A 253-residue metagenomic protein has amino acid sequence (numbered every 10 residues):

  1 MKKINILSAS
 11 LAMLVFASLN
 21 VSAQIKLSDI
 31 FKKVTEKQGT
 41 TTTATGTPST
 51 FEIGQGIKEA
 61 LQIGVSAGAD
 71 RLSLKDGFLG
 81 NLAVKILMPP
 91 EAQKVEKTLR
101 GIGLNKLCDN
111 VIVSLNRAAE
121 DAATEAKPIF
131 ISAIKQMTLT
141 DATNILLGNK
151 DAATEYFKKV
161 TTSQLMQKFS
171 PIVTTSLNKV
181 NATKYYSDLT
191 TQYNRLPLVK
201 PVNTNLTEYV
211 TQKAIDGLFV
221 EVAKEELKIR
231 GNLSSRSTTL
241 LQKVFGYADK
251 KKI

Functional and structural regions predicted by a protein language model:
M1-A9: Bacterial N-terminal signal peptides that target proteins for export
A9-S18: Bacterial N-terminal signal peptides
L19-A23: Sec/Tat signal peptide C-region and signal peptidase I cleavage site
K26-I112: N-terminal Sec/ER secretory leader and immediately downstream segment of secreted/extracellular precursors
K26-Q38, T207, A214-I253: A cross-kingdom marker for long, charged
G68, T138, L233: Residue-level signature of catalytic and energy-coupling elements of molecular machines, predominantly ATP/GTP-dependent
N105-S176: Mid-length scaffold segments of soluble, non-membrane domains
I172-K213, G217: An amphipathic alpha-helical core segment
